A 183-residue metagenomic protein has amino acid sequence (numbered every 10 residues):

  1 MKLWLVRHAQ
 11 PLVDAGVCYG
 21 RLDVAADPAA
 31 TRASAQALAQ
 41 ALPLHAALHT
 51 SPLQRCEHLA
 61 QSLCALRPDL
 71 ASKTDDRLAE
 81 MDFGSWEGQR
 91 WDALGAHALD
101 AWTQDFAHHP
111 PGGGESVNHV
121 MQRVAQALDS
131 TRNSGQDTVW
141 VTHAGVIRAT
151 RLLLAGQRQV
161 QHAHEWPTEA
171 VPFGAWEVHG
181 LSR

Functional and structural regions predicted by a protein language model:
M1-K2, Q40, M81-D92, L152-R183: Acidic, low-complexity terminal tails and accessory targeting/binding regions of phosphate-metabolizing enzymes
K2-R67: Active-site-proximal alpha-helix that buttresses catalytic centers in soluble enzyme cores
L3-W4, A46, Q136-G145: Generic beta-sheet signal
L12, R55-E57, E80-M81, V146-A149: Short, active-site-adjacent cap segments at secondary-structure transitions
A41-L44, T131-D137: Glycine-rich phosphate-binding loop signature in dinucleotide/nucleotide-binding domains
T50-S51, Q122, V141-T142: Short beta-strand scaffold positions
S62-L66, S130, L153-Q157: Active-site catalytic microenvironments for nucleophilic, acid-base chemistry
L66-R123: Phosphate-handling substructures
